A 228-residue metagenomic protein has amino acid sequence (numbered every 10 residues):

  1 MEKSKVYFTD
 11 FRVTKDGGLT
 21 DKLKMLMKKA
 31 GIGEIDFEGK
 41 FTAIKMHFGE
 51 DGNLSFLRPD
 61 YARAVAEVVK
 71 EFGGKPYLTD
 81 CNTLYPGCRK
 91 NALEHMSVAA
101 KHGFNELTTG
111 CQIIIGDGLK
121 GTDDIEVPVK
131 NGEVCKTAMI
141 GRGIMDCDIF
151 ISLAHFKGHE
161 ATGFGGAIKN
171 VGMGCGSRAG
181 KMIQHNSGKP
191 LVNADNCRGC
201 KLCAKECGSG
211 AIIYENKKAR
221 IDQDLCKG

Functional and structural regions predicted by a protein language model:
M1-G228: N-terminal and secondary-structure boundary signal
